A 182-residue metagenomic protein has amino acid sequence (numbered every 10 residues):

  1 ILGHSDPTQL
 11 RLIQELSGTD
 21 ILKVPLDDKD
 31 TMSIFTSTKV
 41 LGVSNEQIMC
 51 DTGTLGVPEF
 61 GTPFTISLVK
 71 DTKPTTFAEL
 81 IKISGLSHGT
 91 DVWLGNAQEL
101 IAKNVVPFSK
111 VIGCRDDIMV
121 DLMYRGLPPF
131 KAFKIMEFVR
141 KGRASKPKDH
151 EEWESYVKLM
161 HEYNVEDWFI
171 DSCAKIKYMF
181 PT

Functional and structural regions predicted by a protein language model:
I1-P181: Mg2+-dependent phosphoryl-transfer active-site scaffold
